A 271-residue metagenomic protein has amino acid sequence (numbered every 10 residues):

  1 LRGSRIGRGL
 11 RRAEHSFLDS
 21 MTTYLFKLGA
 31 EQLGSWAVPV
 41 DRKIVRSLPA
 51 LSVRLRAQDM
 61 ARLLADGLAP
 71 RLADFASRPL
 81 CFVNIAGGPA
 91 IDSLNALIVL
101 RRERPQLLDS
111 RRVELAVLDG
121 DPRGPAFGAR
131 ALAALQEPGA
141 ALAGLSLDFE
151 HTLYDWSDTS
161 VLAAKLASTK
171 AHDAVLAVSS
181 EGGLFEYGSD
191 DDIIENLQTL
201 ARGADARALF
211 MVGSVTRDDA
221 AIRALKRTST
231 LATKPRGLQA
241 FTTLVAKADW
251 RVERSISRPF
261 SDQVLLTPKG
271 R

Functional and structural regions predicted by a protein language model:
L1-R78, A129: Rossmann-like AdoMet
S4, R8-R12, G120-R271: Alpha-helical subdomain
L33-V38, S93-L94, P125, D219-R223: Short acidic/His/Gly/Ser-rich catalytic and metal-binding motifs that mark active-site loops of diverse hydrolases
A61, L97-R101, L197-A201: A structural alpha-helix within SAM-dependent methyltransferase catalytic domains
F75-I91: Conserved class I S-adenosyl-L-methionine
L80-F82, L115, V178: Conserved hydrophobic helix-helix packing surfaces used for dimerization/oligomerization
P89-D109: Conserved SAM-binding loop of SAM-dependent methyltransferases across substrates and taxa, primarily the Class I
R112-G120: Conserved SAM-binding motif I beta-strand of class I
